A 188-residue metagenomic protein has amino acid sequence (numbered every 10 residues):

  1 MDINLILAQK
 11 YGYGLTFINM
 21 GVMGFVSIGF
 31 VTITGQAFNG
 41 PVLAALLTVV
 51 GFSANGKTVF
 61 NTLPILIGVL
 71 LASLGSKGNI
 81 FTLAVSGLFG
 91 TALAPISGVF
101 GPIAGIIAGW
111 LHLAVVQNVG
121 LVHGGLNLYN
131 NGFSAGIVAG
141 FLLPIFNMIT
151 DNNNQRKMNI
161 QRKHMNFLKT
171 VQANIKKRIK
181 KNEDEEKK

Functional and structural regions predicted by a protein language model:
M1-N154, K188: Pore-lining transmembrane helices
N152-R178: Short, highly charged, low-complexity non-transmembrane loops/tails of multi-pass membrane proteins
